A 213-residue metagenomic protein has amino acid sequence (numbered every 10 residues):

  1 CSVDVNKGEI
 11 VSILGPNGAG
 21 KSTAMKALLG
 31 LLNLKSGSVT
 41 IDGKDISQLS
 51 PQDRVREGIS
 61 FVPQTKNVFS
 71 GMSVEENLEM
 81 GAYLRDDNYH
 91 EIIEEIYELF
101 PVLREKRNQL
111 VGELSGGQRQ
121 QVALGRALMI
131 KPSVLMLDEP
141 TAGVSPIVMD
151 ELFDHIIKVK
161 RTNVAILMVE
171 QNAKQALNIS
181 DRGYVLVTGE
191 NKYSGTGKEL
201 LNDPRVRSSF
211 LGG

Functional and structural regions predicted by a protein language model:
C1-G213: Glycine-rich phosphate-binding loops of nucleotide-dependent enzymes
